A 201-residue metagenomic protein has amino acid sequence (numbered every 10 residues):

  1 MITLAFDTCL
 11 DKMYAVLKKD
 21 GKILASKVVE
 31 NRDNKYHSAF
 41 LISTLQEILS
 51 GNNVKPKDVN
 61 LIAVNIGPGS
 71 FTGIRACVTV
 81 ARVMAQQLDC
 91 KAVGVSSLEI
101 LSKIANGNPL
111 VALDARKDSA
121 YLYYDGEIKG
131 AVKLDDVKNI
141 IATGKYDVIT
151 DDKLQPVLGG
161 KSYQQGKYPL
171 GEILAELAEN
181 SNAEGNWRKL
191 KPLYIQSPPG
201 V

Functional and structural regions predicted by a protein language model:
M1-K22, N34-A39, V93-V201: Oxyanion-binding and handling regions
E30, I66, P199: Short, histidine-centered active-site or binding-site loop motifs used for metal coordination, general acid-base
R32-S50: N-terminal phosphate-binding loop and adjacent alpha-helix
L45, A81, L98: Generic structural marker for isolated residues within well-ordered, non-membrane alpha-helices of soluble domains
L45-L61, I141-K145: Phosphate/pyrophosphate-binding loops at sites that engage ATP/ADP/AMP, CoA/4′-phosphopantetheine, polyphosphate
I48, Q87, S181-N182: Change "in soluble alpha/beta enzymes" to "in soluble alpha/beta proteins
L61-A92: DPxDG-like acidic metal-binding loop motif
